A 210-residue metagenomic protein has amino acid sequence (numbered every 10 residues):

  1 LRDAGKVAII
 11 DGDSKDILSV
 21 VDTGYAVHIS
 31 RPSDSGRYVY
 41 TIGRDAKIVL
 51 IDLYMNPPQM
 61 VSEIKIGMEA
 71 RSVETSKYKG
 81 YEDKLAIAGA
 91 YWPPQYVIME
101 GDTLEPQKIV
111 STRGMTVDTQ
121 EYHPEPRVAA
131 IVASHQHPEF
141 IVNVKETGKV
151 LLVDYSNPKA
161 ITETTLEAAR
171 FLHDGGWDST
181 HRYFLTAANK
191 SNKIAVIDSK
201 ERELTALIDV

Functional and structural regions predicted by a protein language model:
L1-V210: Predominantly soluble domains enriched in secretory-pathway, periplasmic, or organellar proteins
